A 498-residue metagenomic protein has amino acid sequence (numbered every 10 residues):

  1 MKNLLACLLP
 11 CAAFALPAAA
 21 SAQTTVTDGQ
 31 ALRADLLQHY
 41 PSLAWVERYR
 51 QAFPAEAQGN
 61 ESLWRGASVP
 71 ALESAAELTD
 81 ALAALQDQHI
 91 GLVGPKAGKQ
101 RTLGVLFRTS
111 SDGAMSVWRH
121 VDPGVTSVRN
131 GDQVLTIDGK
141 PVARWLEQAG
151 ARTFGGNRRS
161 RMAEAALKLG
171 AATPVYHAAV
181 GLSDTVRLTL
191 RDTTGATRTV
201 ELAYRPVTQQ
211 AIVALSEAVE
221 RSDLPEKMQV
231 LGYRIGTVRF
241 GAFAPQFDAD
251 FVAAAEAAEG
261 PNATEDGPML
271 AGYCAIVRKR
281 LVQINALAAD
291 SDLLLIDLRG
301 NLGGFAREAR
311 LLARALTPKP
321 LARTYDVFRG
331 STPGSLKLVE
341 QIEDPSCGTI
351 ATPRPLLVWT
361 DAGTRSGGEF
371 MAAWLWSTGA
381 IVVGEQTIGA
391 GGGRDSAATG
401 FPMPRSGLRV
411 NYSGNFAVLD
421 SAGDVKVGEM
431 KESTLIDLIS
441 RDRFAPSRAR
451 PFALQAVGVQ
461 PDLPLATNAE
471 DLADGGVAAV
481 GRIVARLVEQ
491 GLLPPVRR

Functional and structural regions predicted by a protein language model:
M1-L4, R354: Positively charged n-region of N-terminal signal peptides that target proteins for export
N3-A6, R450: Short, basic/polar N-terminal leader/transit segment immediately after the initiator methionine
A6-P17: Bacterial N-terminal signal peptides
P17-A18, V93, M430: Compositionally biased, intrinsically disordered low-complexity segments
A22-L295, G300-L302, A306-R310, R314-P318 (+4 more regions): Flexible, low-complexity junctional segments that flank or bridge functional domains
D132, L295, N301-A473: Conserved acidic, small-residue-rich alpha-beta core segments centered on
